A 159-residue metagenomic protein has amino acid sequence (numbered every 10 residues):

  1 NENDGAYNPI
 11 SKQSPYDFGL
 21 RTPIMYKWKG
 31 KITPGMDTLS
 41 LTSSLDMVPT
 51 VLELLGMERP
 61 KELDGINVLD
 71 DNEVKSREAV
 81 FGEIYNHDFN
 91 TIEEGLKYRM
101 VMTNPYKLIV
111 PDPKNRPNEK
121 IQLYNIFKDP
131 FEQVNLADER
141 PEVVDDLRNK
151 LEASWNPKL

Functional and structural regions predicted by a protein language model:
N1-I10, I32-T33, S40, L45-V48 (+3 more regions): C-terminal cap/loop subdomain of S1 sulfatases and analogous C-terminal strand-loop tails that border
K12-S14: Solvent-exposed loop and edge beta-strand segments that line ligand/cofactor-binding and catalytic clefts
D17-L20, R116-P117: Short, flexible loop/turn motifs enriched in small residues
G19-R21, V48-P49: Feature captures the catalytic ectodomains and active-site-proximal regions of enzymes that hydrolyze or transfer
P23, A153-L159: A short, conserved beta-to-alpha structural element at the edge of catalytic cores that scaffolds binding
M25-P34: The feature captures the short pre-catalytic strand/loop hairpin that immediately precedes and shapes the active-site
D129: Intrinsically disordered, low-complexity polar regions and short flexible loop motifs
